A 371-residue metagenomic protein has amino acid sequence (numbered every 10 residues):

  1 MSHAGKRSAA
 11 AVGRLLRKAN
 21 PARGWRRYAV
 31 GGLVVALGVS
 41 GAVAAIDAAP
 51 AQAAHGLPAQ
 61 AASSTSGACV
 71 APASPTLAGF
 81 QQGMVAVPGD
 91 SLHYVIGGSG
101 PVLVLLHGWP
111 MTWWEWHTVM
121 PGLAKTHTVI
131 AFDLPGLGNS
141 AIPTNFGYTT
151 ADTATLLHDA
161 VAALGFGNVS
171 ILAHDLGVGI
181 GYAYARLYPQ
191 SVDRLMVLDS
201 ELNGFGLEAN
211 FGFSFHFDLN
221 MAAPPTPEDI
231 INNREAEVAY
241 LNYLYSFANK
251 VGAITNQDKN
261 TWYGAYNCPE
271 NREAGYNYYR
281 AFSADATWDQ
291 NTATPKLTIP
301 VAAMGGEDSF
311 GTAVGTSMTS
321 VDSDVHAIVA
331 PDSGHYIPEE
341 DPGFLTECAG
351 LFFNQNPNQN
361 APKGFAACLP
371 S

Functional and structural regions predicted by a protein language model:
M1-R23: N-terminal secretory signal peptides that target proteins for export/translocation
R26-V43: Sec-dependent N-terminal signal peptides
S40-T65: C-terminal region of N-terminal signal peptides and the immediate post-cleavage residues of exported proteins
S66-G83, P88-V95, V102, E115 (+5 more regions): Flexible "cap/lid" subdomain of the alpha/beta-hydrolase fold that forms the substrate-access gate
P101-H107: Short beta-strand element of the alpha/beta-hydrolase
W109-V119: The serine-hydrolase catalytic nucleophile loop
V119-H127: A short, Lys/Arg-enriched amphipathic alpha-helix followed by its capping loop at the start of a domain
